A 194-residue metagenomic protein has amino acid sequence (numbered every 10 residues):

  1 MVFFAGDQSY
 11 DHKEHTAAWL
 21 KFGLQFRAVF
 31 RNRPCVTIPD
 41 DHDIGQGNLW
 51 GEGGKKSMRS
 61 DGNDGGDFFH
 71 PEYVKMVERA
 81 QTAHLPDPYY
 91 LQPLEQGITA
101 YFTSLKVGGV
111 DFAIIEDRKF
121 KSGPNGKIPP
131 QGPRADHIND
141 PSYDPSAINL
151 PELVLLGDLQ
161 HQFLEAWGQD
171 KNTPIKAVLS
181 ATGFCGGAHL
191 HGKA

Functional and structural regions predicted by a protein language model:
M1-A194: Metal-dependent phosphoester/phosphodiester hydrolase catalytic core
